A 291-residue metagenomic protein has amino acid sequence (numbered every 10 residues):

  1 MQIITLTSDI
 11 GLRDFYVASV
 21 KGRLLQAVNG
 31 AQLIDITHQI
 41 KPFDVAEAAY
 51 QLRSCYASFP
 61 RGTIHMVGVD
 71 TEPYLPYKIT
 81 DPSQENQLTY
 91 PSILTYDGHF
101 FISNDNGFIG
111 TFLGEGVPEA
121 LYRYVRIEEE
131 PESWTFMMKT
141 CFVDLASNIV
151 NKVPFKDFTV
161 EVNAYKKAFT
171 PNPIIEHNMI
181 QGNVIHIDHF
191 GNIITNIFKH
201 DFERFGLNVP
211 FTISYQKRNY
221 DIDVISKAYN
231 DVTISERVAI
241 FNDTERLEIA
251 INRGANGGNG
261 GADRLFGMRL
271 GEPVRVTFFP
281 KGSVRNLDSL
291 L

Functional and structural regions predicted by a protein language model:
Q2-Q39: N-terminal glycine-rich anion-binding loop in soluble enzyme alpha/beta folds
I3, A27, Q32-L33, V45-E47 (+1 more regions): Active-site histidine-anchored catalytic micro-motif
S8-I10, I36, G68-T71, Y96-D97 (+7 more regions): Fold-independent oxyanion-binding glycine-rich loops and adjacent beta-strand/coil segments at enzyme active sites
A27-G30, C55-F59, E115, N148-K156: Change "in soluble alpha/beta enzymes" to "in soluble alpha/beta proteins
D35-C55: N-terminal beta-loop-helix "entrance" segment that forms/cooperates in small-molecule cofactor or anionic ligand
E128-L207: Anionic-ligand-binding alpha/beta catalytic cores of soluble enzymes and soluble regulatory domains that recognize
N196-R269: A conserved acidic, glycine/proline-rich C-terminal tail/linker
N259-L291: Conserved glycine-rich phosphate/nucleotide-binding loop and adjacent Mg2+-coordinating catalytic segment
